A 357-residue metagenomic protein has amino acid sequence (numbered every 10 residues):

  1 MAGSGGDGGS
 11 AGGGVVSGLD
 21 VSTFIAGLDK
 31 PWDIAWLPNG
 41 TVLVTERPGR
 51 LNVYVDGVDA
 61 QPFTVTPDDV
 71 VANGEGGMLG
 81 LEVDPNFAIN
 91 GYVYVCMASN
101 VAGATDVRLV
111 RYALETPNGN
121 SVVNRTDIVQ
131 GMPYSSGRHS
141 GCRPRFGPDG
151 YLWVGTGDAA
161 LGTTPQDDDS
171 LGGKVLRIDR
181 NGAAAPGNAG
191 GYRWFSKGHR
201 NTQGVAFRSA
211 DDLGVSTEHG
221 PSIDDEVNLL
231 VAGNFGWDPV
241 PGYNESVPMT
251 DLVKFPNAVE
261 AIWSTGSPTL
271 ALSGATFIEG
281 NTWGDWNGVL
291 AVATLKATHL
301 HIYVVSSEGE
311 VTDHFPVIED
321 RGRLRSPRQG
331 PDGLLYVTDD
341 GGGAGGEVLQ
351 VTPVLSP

Functional and structural regions predicted by a protein language model:
M1-S17: Ser/Thr-rich, Pro/Gly/Ala-heavy low-complexity intrinsically disordered linkers and tails of secreted extracellular
G14-D29, V122-R125, N257-G266, V311-F315: A short helix->beta-strand "capping" segment at the edge of beta-propeller domains
T23-D29, T64-N73, I128-S135, R193-G198 (+2 more regions): Surface loop/turn motifs at the tips and blade-to-blade linkers of beta-strand repeat domains
T23-G49, L270-I278: Beta-strand-rich domains and repeat architectures in extracellular enzymes and scaffolds, especially beta-propellers
L43-E46, V95-C96, V154-G155, S216-T217 (+2 more regions): Residue position within the beta-strands of beta-propeller blades
D68, G76-M78, N86-A88, D158-H314 (+4 more regions): Beta-propeller domain segments
D106-R145: Asp-box/WD-like beta-propeller blade repeats and closely related beta-sheet repeat scaffolds
